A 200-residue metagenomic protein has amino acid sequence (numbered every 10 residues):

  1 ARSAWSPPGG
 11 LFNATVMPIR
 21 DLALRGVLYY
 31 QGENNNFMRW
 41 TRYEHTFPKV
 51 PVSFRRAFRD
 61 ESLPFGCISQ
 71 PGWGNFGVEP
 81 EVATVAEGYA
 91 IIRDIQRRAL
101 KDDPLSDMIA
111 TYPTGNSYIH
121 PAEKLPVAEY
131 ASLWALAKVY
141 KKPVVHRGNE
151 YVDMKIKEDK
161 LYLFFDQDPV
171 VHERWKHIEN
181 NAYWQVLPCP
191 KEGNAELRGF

Functional and structural regions predicted by a protein language model:
A1-F200: Cell-envelope and extracellular/periplasmic
